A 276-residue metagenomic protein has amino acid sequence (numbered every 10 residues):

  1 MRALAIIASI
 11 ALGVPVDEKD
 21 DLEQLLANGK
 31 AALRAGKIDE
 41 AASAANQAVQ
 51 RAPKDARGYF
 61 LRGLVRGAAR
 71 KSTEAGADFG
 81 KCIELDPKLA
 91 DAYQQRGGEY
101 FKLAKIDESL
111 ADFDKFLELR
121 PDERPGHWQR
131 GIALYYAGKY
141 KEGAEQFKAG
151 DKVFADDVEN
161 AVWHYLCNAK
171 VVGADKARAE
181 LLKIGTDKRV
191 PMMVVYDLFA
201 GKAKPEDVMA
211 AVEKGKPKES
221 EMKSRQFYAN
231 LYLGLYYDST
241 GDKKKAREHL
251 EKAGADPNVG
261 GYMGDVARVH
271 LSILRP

Functional and structural regions predicted by a protein language model:
L33, F60, G67, Q94 (+5 more regions): Position-specific recognition of the canonical hydrophobic site in helix A of tetratricopeptide repeat
R51, L85, L119, V153-F154 (+3 more regions): Structural marker of alpha-solenoid helical repeat scaffolds
